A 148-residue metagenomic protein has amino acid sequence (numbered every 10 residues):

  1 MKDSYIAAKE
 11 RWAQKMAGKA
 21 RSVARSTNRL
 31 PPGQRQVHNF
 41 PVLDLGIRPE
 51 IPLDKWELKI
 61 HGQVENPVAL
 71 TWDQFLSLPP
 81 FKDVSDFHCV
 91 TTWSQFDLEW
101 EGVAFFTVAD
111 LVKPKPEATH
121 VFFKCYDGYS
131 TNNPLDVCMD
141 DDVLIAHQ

Functional and structural regions predicted by a protein language model:
K2-Q148: Structured, non-membrane catalytic/scaffold regions adjacent to prosthetic-group chemistry
